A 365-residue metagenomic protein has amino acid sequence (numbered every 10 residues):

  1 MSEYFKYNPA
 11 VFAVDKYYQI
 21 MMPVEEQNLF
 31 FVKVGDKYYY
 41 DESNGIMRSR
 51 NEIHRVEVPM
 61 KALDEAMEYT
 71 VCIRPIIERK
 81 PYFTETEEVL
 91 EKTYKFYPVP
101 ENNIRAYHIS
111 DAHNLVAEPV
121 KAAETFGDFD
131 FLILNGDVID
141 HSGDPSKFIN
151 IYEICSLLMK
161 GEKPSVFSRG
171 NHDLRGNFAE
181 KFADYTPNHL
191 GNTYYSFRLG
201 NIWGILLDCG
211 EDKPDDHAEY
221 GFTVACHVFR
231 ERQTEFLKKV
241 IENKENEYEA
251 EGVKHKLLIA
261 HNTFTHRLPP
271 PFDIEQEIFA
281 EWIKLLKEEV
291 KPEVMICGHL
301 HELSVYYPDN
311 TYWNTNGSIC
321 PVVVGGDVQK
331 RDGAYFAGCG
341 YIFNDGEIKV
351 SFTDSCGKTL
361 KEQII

Functional and structural regions predicted by a protein language model:
M1-H108, D354-I365: Acidic, histidine-bearing metal-coordination/catalytic regions of metal-dependent phosphoesterases
R74-E85, E91-K92, I149-E247, E281-W282 (+3 more regions): Extended active-site neighborhood of metal-dependent phosphoesterases/phosphodiesterases
T84-N135, D140-H141: An acidic-aromatic substrate-binding cleft motif
N103, F129, E162, Y248-H255 (+2 more regions): A general structural motif
R105-P119, D140-S146, K213-F229: Acidic/histidine-rich helix-loop elements that form or flank divalent-metal/phosphate-binding sites at the catalytic
Y107-D111, F131-D137, K163-N171, L257-H261 (+2 more regions): Active-site neighborhood of phospho(di)ester-bond hydrolases with catalytic His/Asp-centered motifs
A112-A117, D140-S146, L174-R175, L268-P269 (+2 more regions): Acidic-and-aromatic substrate-binding clefts and catalytic sites of carbohydrate-active enzymes
C226, E245-V294: Active-site-proximal segments of metal-dependent phosphoesterases and phosphodiesterases across multiple
